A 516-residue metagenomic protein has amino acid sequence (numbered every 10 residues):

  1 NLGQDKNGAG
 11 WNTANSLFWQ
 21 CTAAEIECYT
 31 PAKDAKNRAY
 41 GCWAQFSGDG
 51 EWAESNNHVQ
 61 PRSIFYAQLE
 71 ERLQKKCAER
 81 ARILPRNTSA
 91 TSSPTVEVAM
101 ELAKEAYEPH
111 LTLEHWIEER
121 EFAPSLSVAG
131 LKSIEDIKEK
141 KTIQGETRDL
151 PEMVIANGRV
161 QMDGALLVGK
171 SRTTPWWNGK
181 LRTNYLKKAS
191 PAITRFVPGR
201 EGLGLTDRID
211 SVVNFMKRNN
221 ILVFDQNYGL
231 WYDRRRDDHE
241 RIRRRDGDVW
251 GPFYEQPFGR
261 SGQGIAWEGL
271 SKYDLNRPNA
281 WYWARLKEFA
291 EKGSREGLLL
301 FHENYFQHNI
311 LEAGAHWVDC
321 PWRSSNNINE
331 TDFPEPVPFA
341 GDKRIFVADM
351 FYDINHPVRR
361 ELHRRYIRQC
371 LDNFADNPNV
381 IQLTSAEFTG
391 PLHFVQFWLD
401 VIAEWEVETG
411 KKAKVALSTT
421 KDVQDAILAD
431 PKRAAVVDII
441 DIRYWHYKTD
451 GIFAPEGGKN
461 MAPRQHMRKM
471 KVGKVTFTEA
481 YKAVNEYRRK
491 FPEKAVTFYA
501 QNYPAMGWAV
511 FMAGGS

Functional and structural regions predicted by a protein language model:
N1, W11, W19, F258-R260 (+3 more regions): Tryptophan-centered motif/residue detector
N1-D136: Long, distal/terminal scaffolding or interaction modules with repetitive or compositionally biased sequence
Q4-Y29, A35-Y40, F46, G293 (+3 more regions): Catalytic-core region of carbohydrate-active enzymes that cleave or remodel glycosidic bonds
P61-R62, N279, T420, G473: Helix N-terminus capping/helix-initiation residues
E71, K75, H115, C320 (+5 more regions): Charged/polar, solvent-exposed surface patches and flexible loops
R120-F122, L126-G164: N-terminal module-boundary/linker segments of secreted carbohydrate-active enzymes
I137-D149, I328-V337, K474-V475, Y481: Short, charge-rich amphipathic segments
V154-L428, K432-I439, D450: Active-site mouth of glycoside hydrolases
